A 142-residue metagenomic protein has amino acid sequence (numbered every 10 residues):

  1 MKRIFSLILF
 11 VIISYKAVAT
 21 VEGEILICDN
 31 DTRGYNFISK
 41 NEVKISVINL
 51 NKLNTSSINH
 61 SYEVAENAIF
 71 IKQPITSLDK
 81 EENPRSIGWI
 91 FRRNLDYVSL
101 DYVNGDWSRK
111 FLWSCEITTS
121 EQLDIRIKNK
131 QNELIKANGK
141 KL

Functional and structural regions predicted by a protein language model:
I4-I13: Sec-dependent N-terminal signal peptides
Y15-A19: Sec/Tat signal peptide C-region and signal peptidase I cleavage site
G23-K52, T76-I90: Short, solvent-exposed loop/hinge segments that bridge or flank secondary-structure elements
Y35-V64, L95-N104: N-terminal glycine/threonine-rich, aromatic-flanked beta-hairpin/loop signature
L53-N94, S114: Contiguous, well-ordered beta-strand patches that form the walls/edges of small beta-barrel/beta-sandwich domains
S108-L142: C-terminal partner/receptor-binding element of secreted or periplasmic proteins
